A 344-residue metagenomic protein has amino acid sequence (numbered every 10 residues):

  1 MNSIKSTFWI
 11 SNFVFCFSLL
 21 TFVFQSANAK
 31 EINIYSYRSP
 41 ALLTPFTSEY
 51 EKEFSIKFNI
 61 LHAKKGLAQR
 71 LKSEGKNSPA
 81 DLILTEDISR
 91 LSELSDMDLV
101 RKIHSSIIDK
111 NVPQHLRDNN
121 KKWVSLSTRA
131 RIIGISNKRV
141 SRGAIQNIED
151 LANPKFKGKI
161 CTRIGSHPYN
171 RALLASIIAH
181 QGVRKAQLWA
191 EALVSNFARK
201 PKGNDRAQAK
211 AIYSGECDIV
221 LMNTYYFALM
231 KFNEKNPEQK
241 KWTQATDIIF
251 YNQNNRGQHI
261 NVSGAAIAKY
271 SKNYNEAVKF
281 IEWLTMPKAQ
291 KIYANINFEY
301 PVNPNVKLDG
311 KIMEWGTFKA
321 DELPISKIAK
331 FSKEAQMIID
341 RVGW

Functional and structural regions predicted by a protein language model:
A29-S92, W344: Early extracytoplasmic/lumenal segment of secretory-pathway proteins
Y35-R38, N119, I135-N137, G143 (+3 more regions): Short beta-strand->loop
S78-I83, R101-I133, E149, K159-T162: A structural signal for short loop-to-beta-strand junctions that line the ligand-binding cleft of periplasmic/secreted
V100-D109, W123-V124, E149, N236-H259: Short beta-strand->loop
I132-R139, I260-N273, I292-N295: A bilobed periplasmic-binding-protein/Venus flytrap-type ligand-binding module shared by bacterial periplasmic
K138-Q146, I178-Q187, S271-A277: Short helix-loop capping/hinge motifs at secondary-structure junctions, enriched in acidic/polar residues
S176, Q181-F250: Ligand-binding pocket segment of bilobal, Venus flytrap-like solute-binding proteins
W283-W344: Extracellular/periplasmic juxtamembrane helices and adjacent flexible linkers that interface with membrane partners
